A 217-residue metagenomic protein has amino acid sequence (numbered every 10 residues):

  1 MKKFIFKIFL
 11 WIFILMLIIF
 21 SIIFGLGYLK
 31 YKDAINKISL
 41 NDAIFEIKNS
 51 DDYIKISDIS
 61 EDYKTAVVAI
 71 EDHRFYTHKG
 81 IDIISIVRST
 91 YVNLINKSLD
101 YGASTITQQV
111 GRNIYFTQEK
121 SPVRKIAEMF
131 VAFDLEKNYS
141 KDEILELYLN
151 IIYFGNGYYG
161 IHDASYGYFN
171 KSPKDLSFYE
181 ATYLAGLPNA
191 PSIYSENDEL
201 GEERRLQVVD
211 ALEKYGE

Functional and structural regions predicted by a protein language model:
M1-E217: Juxtamembrane regions of bacterial inner-membrane/periplasmic proteins, predominantly the peptidoglycan biogenesis
